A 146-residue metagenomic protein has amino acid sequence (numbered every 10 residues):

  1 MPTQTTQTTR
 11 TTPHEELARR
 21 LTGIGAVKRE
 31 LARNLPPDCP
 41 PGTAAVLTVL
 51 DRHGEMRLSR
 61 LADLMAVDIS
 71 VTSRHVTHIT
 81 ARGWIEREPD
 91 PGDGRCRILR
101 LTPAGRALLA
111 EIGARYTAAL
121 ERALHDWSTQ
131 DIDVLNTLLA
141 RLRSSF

Functional and structural regions predicted by a protein language model:
M1-A44: N-terminal leader segment of winged-helix/HTH proteins
T12-E15, R19, S70, A107 (+1 more regions): A generic "alpha-helical surface" signal
I24, K28-A32, M65, L108 (+3 more regions): Alpha-helical linker/hinge and terminal dimerization helices associated with HTH transcriptional regulators
R29-V71, R82-W84, I98, S144: N-terminal helix-turn-helix DNA-binding core of bacterial DNA-binding proteins
L47, V76-T77: Short, hydrophobic-biased segments on the C-terminal half of alpha helices that form "recognition helices"
D51, M56, W127-S128, N136 (+1 more regions): Non-catalytic effector/regulatory segments
T77-D133, T137: Charged, amphipathic alpha-helical coiled-coil/dimerization segments
